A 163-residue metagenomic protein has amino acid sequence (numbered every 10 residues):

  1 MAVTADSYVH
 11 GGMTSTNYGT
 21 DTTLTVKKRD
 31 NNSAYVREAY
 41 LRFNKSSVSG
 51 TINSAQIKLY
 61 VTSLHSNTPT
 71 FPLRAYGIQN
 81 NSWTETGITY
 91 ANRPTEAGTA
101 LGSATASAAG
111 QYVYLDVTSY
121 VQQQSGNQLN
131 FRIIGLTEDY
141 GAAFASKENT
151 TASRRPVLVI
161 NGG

Functional and structural regions predicted by a protein language model:
M1-K45, G77-N80, N92, A97 (+2 more regions): Flexible, small-residue-rich N-terminal segments that precede or flank a structured functional core
A2, Y18, K58-Y60, P69: General N-terminal targeting signals
Y35, N44-S54, Q122-Q124: Extracellular/lumenal carbohydrate-interaction signature centered on repeated Trp-anchored short motifs
A39, N53, P69-L73, P156: Short beta-strand/loop motifs in extracellular/secreted proteins, especially within beta-sandwich accessory domains
L41-F43, T51-L64, L158: A short beta-strand element within beta-rich, extracytoplasmic domains of secreted/secretory-pathway proteins
K45, L59-Y60, D116-T118, A143: Short alpha-helical segments and helix-capping/turn motifs at coil-helix boundaries
Q56, Y114, R132-Y140: Secreted glycan hydrolases and related glycan-binding modules that recognize and/or cleave
L64-L129, E148-A152: Beta-strand-rich interaction/scaffold domains
